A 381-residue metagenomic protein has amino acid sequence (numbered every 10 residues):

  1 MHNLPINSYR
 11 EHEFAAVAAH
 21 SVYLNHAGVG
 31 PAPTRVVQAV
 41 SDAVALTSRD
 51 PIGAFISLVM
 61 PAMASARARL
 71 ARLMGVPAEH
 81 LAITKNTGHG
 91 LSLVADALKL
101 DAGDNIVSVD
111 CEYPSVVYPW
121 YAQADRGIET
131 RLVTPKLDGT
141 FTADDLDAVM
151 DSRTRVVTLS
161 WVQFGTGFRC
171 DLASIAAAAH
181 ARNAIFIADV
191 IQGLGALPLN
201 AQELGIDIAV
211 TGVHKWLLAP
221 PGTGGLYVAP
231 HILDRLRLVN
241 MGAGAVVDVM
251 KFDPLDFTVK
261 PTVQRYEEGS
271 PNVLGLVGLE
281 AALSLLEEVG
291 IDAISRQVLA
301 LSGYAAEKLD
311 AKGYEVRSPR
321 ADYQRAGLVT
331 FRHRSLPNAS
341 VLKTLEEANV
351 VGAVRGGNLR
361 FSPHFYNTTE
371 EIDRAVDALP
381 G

Functional and structural regions predicted by a protein language model:
M1-G381: Pyridoxal 5′-phosphate
